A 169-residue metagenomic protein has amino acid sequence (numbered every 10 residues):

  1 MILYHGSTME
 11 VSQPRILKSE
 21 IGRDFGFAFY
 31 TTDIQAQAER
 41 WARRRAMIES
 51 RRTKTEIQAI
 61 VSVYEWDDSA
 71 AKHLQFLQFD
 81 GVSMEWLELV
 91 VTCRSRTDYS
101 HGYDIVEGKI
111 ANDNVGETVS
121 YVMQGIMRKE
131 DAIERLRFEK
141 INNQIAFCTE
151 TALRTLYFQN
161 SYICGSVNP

Functional and structural regions predicted by a protein language model:
M1-F29, Q37-M47: Glycine-rich loop/turn
R15, S19, T31, K54-T55 (+1 more regions): Alpha-helical interaction segments
R23-D24, R40, R44-P169: Conserved NAD+-utilizing ADP-ribose enzyme module
